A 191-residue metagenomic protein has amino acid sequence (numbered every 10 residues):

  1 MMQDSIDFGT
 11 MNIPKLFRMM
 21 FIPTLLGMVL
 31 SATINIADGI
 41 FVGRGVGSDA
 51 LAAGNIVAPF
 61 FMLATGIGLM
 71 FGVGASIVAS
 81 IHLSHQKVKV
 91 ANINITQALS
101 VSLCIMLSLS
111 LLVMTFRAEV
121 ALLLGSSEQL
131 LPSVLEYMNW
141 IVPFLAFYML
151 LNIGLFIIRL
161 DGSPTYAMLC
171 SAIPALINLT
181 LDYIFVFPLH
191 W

Functional and structural regions predicted by a protein language model:
M1-F21, A79-A146, I177-T180, V186-H190: Short alpha-helical transmembrane segments in multi-pass integral membrane proteins
P14-T33, A37, F60-I67, P143 (+1 more regions): Residue-level signal for short hydrophobic patches within transmembrane helices of multi-pass membrane transporters
T24, M28, I40, I77 (+4 more regions): Transmembrane alpha-helix boundary and packing residues in multipass membrane permease domains and related
A32-F41, G45, E119-L123: Interfacial/capping segments of alpha-helical transmembrane domains
T33-I36, G45-S48, H82-H85, L160-D161 (+1 more regions): Helix-loop interface residues and adjacent transmembrane-helix termini in multi-pass membrane transporters, primarily
V42-M62, Q129-S133: Interfacial/gating helices of multi-pass transporter permease domains
L51-L111, Y148-A167: Small-residue-rich hydrophobic transmembrane alpha-helices
R159-W191: Internal metal/ion-chelating core segments
